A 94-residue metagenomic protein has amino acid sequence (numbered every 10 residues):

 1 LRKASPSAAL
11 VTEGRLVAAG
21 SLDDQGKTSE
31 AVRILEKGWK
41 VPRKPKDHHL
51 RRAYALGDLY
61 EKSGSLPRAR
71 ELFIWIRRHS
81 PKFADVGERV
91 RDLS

Functional and structural regions predicted by a protein language model:
L1-R2, L35, F73, V90: Inward-facing hydrophobic residues that define packing positions of alpha-helical scaffold repeats
R2-L10, W39-P45, I74-S80: Solenoid-like repeat scaffolds
A9-V17, K46-A53, L66: Generic helix N-cap/helix-start motif at coil->alpha-helix transitions
